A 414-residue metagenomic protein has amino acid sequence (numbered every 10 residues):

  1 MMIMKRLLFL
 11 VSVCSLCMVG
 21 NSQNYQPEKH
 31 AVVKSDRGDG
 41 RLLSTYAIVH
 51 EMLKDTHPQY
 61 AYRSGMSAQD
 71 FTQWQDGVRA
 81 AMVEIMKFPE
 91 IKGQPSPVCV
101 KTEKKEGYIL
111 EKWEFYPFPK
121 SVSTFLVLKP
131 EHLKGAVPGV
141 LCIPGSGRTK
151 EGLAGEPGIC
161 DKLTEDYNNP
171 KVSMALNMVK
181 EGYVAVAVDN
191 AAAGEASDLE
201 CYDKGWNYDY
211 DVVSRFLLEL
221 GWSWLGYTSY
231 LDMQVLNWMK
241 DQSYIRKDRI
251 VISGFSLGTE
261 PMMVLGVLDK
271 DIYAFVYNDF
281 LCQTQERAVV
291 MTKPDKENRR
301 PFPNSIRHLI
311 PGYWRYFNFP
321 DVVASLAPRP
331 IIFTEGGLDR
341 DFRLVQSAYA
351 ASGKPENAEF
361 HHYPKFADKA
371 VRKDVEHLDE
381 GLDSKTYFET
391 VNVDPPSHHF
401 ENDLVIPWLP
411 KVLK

Functional and structural regions predicted by a protein language model:
S22-I109, Y387-N392, P410-K414: N-terminal targeting or regulatory segments adjacent to alpha/beta-hydrolase or S9 domains
T102-C160: Glycine-rich active-site/cofactor-binding loop and its immediate structural neighborhood
G135-A136, L141-Y230, K240-D241, A288-M291: Cap/lid segment of the alpha/beta-hydrolase catalytic domain
V212, L218-E219, Y273-V323, P328 (+2 more regions): Mobile cap/lid helix-loop segments that gate and shape the active-site cleft of serine hydrolases
Y244-S256: Alpha/beta-hydrolase fold nucleophile elbow
T259-K270: Short glycine-enriched nucleophile-adjacent loop and the immediately C-terminal alpha-helix near the catalytic center
P328-E335, A358-H361: Catalytic His-Asp charge-relay segment
A351-K414: C-terminal catalytic histidine-bearing segment of alpha/beta-hydrolase fold enzymes
